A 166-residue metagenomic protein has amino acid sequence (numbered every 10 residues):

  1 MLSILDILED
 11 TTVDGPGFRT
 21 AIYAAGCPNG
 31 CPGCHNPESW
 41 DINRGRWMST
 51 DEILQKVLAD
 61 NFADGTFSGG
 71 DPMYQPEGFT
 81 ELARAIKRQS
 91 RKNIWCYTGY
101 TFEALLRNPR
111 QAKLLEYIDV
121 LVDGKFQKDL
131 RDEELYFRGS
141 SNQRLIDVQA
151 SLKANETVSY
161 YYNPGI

Functional and structural regions predicted by a protein language model:
M1-Y23, P32, N36-I42, T157-V158 (+1 more regions): N-terminal [4Fe-4S]-dependent radical SAM core
L2-L5, F18, N36-L114: Conserved Radical SAM active-site core
L8, K125, Q149: Residues at the C-termini of beta-strands that transition into short coil/loop
V13, E103, L130, A154: Flexible, glycine-rich phosphate/dinucleotide-binding loops and adjacent beta-alpha linkers at cofactor/substrate
N61-S68, N93-I94, V122-K128, L152-I166: Conserved C-terminal portion of the radical SAM core fold that forms the substrate/S-adenosylmethionine-binding
Q75-R84, S90, R131-I166: P-loop/Walker A phosphate-binding loop and immediately adjacent motor/lid segment at beta-alpha junctions
D119: Receiver (REC) domain switch/active-site residues of two-component response regulators
